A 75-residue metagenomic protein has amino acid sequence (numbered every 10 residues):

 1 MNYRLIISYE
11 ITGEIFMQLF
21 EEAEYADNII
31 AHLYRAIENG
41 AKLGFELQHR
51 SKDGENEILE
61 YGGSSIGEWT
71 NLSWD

Functional and structural regions predicted by a protein language model:
M1-F16: Short aromatic-glycine-(Arg/Gly/Cys) micro-motifs in beta-strand/loop hairpins
L5-I6, I29-Y34: Intrinsically disordered, low-complexity boundary segments flanking structured domains
I6-S8, F20, Q48-R50: A structural detector for beta-sheet-dominated domains
T12-D27: A short, exposed loop/beta-hairpin motif centered on an aromatic-Gly-Thr core
A23, I30, G44-E46: Gram-negative host-targeted secretion-system effectors, predominantly Type III and Type IV, recognized via long
Y34-D75: Short, mixed-charge low-complexity intrinsically disordered segments
